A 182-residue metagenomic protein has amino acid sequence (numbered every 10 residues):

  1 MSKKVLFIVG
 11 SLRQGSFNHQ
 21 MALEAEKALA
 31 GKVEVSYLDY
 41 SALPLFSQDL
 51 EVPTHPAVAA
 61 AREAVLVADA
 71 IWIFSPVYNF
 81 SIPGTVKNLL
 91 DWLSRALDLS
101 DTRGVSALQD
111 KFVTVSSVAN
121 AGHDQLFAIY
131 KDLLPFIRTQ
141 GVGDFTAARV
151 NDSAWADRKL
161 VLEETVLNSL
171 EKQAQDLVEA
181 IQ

Functional and structural regions predicted by a protein language model:
S2-K32: N-terminal beta1-alpha1 ligand-phosphate binding loop
L6, Q140-Q182: Glycine-rich phosphate/pyrophosphate-binding loop and the adjoining helix
E24-L29, K131-G141: Active-site-adjacent alpha-helix of alpha/beta-hydrolase-fold enzymes
V33-S41, L45, Q140-R149: Short beta-strand elements in bilobed, periplasmic/extracellular small-molecule ligand-binding domains
D39-P56, A154-K159: N-terminal beta-loop-helix "entrance" segment that forms/cooperates in small-molecule cofactor or anionic ligand
P56-I137: Helix-loop-strand module that forms the ligand-binding subsite of alpha/beta enzymes
